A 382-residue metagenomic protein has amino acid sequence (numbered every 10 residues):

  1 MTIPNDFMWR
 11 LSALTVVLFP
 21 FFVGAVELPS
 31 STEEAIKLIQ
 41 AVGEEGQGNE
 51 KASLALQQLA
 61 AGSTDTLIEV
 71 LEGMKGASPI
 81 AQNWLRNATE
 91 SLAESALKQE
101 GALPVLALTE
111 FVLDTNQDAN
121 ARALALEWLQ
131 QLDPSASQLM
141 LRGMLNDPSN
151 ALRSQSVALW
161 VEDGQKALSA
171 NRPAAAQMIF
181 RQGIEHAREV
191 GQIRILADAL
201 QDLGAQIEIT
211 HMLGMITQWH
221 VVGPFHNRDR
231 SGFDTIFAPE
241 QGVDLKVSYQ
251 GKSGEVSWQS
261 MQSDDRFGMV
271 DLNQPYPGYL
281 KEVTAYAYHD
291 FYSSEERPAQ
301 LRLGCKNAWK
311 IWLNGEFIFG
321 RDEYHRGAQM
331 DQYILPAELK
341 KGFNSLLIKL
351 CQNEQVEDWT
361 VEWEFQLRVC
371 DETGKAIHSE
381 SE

Functional and structural regions predicted by a protein language model:
T2-A13: Bacterial N-terminal signal peptides that target proteins for export
L11-F21: Bacterial N-terminal signal peptides
L28, E50-G62, E72, Q82-Q99 (+7 more regions): Structural detector for internal amphipathic alpha-helices that build alpha-solenoid repeat scaffolds
E185-M269, K349-E382: Accessory carbohydrate-binding/adhesion or oligomerization-edge regions at the termini of glycan-active proteins
Q274-A285, D322-A328: Extracellular beta-rich ligand/substrate-recognition surface
A287-A299, P336-K341: Extracellular and analogous surface-interaction loops
S293, P298-L313, L346: Aromatic-lined ligand-binding clefts that engage carbohydrates, nucleic acids, or primary amines
L313-F365: Beta-strand-rich ligand-recognition modules
